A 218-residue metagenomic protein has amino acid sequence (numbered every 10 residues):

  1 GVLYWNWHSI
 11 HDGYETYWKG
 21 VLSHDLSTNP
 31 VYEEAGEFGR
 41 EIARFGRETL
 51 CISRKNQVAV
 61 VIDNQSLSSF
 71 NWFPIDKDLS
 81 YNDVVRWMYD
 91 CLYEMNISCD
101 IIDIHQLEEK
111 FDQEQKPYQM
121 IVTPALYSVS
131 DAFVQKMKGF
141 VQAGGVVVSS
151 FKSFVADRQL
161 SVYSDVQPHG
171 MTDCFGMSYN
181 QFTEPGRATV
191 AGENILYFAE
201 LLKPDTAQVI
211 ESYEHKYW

Functional and structural regions predicted by a protein language model:
G1-W87, M177-A199, I210-H215: Hydrophobic targeting/anchoring helices
S9-Y14, S66-S69, E108-K110, V129-S130 (+2 more regions): Flexible loop/turn segments at secondary-structure boundaries
V58, C99, I121: Hydrophobic, well-ordered secondary-structure elements that form the walls of internal hydrophobic environments
Y81, E94-N96, A132: Active-site neighborhood of glycoside hydrolase catalytic domains
C91-D112: A short, well-structured beta->alpha microelement
E114-I121: Short acidic/histidine-rich motifs immediately flanking catalytic phosphotransfer sites in two-component signaling
P124-W218: A conserved amphipathic helix/loop scaffold that creates a polar/acidic microenvironment used either to coordinate
